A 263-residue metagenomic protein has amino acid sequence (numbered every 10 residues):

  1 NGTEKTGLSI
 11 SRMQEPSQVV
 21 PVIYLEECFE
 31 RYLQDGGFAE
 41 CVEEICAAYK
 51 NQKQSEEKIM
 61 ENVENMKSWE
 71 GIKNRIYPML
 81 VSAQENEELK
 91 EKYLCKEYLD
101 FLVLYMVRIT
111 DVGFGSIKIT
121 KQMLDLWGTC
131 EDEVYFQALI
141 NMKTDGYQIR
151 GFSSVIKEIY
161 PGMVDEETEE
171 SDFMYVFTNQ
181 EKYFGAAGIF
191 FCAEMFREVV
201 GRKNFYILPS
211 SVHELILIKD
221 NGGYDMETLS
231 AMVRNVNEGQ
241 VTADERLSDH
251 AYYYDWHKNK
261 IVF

Functional and structural regions predicted by a protein language model:
N1-G71: An N-terminal, globular interaction/scaffold subdomain
G2-T3, S11-P16, N179-E181, L208-H213 (+2 more regions): Short, flexible beta-strand-to-coil junctions
K5-R12, M174-F177, F263: Generic recognition of long tandem-repeat/solenoid scaffolds
P21-Y24, F191, G201, Y253: Short, solvent-exposed coil/turn linker segments
E44-K118: Intrinsically disordered, low-complexity linker/loop segments enriched in Gly/Pro and charged/polar residues
K50-N51, K260-F263: A short, terminal or domain-edge coil/loop segment
E88-Q240: A contiguous, surface-oriented mixed alpha/beta subdomain in the mid-to-C-terminal portion of proteins that forms
M232-N235, G239-Y254, N259-I261: Helix-rich interaction surfaces within compact, conserved domain-sized segments that mediate assembly or partner
